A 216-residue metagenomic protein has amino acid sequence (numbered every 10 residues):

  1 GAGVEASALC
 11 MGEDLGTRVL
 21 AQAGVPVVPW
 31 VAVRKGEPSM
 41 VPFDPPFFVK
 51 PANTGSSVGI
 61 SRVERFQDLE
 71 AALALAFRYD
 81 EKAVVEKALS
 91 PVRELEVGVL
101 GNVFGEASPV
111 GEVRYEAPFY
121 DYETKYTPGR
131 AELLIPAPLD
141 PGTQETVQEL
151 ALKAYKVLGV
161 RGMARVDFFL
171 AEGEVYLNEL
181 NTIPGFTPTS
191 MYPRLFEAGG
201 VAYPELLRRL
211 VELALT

Functional and structural regions predicted by a protein language model:
G1-A2, V27: Short hydrophobic/aromatic-enriched beta-strand-loop microsegments
V4-A6, R114: Short, acidic/turn-prone active-site loops that include or flank metal/cofactor- and phosphate-binding residues
S7-P91: Active-site nucleotide/adenylate-binding loops and adjacent lid/helix of ATP-dependent enzymes
G24, D140-T216: ATP-dependent carboxylate activation and anion-phosphoryl transfer catalytic cores that bind Mg-ATP to form
P51-N53, Y126-P128, P188: Short, flexible turn/loop "capping" segments at secondary-structure junctions
E64-E149, L170, E174-Y176: Phosphate-binding site of ATP-dependent enzymes
